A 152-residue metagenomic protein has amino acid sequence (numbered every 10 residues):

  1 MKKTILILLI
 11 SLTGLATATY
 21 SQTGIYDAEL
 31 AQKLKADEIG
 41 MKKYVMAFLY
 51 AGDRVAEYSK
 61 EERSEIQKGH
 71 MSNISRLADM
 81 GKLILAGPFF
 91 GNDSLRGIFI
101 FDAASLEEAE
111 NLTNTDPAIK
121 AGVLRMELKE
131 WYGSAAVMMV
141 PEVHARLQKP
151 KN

Functional and structural regions predicted by a protein language model:
M1-G24: Bacterial Sec-dependent N-terminal signal peptides
Q22-N152: Conserved, structured core segments of small domains
